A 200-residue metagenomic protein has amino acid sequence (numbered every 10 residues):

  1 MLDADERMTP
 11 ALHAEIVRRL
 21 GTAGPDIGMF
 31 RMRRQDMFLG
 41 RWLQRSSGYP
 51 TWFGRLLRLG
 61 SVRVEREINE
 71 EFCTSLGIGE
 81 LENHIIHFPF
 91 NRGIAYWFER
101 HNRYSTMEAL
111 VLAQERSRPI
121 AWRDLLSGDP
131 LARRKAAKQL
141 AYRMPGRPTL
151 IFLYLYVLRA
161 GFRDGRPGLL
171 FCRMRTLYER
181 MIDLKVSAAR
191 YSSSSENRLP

Functional and structural regions predicted by a protein language model:
M1-T9: Short beta-strand-to-loop acidic/aromatic patch adjacent to the donor-nucleotide binding site
T9-Y191, P200: Catalytic-site signature of metal-activated, phosphate-bearing donor transferases, centered on the GT-A/GT-A-like
